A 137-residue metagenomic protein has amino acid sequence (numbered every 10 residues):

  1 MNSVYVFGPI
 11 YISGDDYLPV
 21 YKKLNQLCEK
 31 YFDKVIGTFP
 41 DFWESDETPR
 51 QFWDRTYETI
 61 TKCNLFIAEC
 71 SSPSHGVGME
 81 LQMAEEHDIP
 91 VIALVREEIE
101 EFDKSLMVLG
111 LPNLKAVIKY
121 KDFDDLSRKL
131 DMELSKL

Functional and structural regions predicted by a protein language model:
M1-L137: Conserved catalytic or regulatory cores that recognize and/or transform ribose-phosphate-containing ligands
